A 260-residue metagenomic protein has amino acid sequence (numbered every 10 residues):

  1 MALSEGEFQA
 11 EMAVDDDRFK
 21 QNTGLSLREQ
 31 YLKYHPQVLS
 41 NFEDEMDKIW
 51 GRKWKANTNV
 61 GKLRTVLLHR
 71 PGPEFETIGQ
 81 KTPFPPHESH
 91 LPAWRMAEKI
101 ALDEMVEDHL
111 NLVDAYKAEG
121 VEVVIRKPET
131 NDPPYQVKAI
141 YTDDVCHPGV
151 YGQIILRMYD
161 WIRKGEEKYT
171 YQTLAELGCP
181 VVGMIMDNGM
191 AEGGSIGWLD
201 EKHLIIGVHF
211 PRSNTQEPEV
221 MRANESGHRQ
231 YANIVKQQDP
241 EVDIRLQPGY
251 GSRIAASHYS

Functional and structural regions predicted by a protein language model:
A2-S260: The feature marks the mature, well-folded catalytic cores of soluble enzymes
